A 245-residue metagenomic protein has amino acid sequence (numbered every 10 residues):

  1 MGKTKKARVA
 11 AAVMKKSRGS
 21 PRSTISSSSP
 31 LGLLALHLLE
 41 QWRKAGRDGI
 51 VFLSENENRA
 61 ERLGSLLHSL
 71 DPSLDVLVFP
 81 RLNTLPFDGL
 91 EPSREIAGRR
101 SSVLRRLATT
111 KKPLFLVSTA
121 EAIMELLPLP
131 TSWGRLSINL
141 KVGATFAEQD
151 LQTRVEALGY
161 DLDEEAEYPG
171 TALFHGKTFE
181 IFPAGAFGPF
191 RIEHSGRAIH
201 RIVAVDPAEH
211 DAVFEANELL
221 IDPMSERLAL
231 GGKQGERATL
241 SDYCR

Functional and structural regions predicted by a protein language model:
M1-R245: ASCE RecA-like P-loop NTPase motor cores that couple ATP hydrolysis to mechanical translocation on nucleic acids
